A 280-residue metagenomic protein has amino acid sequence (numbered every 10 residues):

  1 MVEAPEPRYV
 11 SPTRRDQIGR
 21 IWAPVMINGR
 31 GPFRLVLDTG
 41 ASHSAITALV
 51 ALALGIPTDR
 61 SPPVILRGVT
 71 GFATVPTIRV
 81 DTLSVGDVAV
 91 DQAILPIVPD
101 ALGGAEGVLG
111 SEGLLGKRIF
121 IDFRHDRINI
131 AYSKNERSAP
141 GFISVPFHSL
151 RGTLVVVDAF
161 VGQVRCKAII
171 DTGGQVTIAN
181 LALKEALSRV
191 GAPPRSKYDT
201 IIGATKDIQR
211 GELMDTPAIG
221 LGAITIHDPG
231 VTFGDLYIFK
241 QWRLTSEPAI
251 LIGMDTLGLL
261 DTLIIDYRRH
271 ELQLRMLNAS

Functional and structural regions predicted by a protein language model:
M1-S280: Pepsin/retropepsin-fold aspartyl endopeptidases
